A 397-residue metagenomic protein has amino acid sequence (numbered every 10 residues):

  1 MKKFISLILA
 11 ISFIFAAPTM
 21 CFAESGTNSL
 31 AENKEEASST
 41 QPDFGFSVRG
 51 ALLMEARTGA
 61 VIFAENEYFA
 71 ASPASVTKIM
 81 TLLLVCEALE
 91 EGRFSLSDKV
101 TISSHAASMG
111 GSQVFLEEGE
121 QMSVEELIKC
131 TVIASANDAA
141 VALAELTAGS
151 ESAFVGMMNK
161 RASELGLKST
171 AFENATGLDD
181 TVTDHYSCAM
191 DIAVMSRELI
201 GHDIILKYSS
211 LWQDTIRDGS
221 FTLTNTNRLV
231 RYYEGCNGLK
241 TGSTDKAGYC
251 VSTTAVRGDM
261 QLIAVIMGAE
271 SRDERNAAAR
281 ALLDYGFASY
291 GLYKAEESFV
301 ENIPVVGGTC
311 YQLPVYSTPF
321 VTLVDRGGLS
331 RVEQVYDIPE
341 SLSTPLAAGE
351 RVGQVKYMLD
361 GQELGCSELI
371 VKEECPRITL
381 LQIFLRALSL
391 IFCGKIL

Functional and structural regions predicted by a protein language model:
M1-K2, P73, V124, R377-F384: Structural motif marking the loop-to-transmembrane transition
K2-F22: Sec-dependent N-terminal signal peptides of Gram-positive bacterial secreted proteins and lipoproteins
L9, A37-S39, C250: A generic local structural motif
A10, N159, L283-F287: Generic solvent-exposed, charged/amphipathic alpha-helical segments that serve as macromolecular interface scaffolds
F13, M20-S38, E297-I303, L390-G394: Intrinsically disordered, low-complexity repeat and linker tracts
C21-V194, L199-D203: Active-site-adjacent loops and short helices of periplasmic peptidoglycan-processing enzymes
L167-A171, T183-L397: Domain-terminus/edge residues, biased toward the C-terminal soluble/receptor-binding domains of extracytoplasmic
